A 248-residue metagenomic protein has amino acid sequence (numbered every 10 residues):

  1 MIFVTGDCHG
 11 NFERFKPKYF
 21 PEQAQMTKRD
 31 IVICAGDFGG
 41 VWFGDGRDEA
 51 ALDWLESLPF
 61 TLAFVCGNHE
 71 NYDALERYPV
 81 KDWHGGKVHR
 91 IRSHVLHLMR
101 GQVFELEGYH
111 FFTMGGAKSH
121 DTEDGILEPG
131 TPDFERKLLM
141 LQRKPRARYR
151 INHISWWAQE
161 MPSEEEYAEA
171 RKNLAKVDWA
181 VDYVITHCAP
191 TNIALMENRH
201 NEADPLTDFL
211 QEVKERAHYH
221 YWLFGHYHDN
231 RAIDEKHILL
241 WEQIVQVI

Functional and structural regions predicted by a protein language model:
M1-F3, Q102-T113, Y183, D234-I238: Beta-strand-turn-beta hairpins that frame and shape the catalytic cleft of phosphate-ester-processing enzymes
M1-V4, C8-R14, F134, A147: Acidic, histidine-bearing metal-coordination/catalytic regions of metal-dependent phosphoesterases
I2-V4, I33-C34, V184, L223: Residue-level marker for buried hydrophobic side chains located in beta-strands that build the well-ordered beta-sheet
T5, N11-L106, R199, A203-Q211 (+1 more regions): Core catalytic region of metal-dependent phosphoesterases/phosphodiesterases, especially metallo-beta-lactamase-like
H9-R14, G39-G44, N68-E76, V103-F104 (+3 more regions): Active-site environment of divalent metal-dependent phosphoester hydrolases
A50-D53, N173-A175, A180-G225: Cap/insert and terminal regions of metallo-dependent hydrolase folds
S93, E107-H200: Active-site-proximal loop/helix segment associated with metal-binding centers of metalloenzymes
E105, D208-R216, Y227-I248: Binuclear metal-dependent phosphoesterase catalytic core
